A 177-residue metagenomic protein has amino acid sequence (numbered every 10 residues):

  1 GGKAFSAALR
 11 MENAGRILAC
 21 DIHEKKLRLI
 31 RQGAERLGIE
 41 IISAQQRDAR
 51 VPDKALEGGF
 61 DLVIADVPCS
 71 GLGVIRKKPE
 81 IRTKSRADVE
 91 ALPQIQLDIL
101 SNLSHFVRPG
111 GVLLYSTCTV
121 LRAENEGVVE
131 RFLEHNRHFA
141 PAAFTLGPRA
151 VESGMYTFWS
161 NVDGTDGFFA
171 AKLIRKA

Functional and structural regions predicted by a protein language model:
G1-A177: S-adenosylmethionine
